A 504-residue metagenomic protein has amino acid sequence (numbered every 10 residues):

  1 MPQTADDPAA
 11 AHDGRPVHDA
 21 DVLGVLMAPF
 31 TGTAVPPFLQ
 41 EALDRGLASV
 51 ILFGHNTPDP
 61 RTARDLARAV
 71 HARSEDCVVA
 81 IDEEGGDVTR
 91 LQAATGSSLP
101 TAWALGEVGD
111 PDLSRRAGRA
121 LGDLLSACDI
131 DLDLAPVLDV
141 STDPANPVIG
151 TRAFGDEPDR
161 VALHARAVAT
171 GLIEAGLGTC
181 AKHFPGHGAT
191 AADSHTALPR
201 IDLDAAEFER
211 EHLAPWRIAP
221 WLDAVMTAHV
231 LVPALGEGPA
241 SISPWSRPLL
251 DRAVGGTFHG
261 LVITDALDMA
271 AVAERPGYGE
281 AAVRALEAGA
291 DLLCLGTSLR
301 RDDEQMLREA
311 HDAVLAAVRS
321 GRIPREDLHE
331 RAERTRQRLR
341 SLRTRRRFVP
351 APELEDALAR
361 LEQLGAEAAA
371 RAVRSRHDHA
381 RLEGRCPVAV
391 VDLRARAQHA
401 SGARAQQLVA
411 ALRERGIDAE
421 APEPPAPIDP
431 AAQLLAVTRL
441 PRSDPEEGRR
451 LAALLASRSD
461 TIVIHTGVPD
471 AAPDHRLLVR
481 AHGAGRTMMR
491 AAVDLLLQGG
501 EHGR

Functional and structural regions predicted by a protein language model:
M1-R45, P276-R504: Preference for extracellular/luminal or secreted protein segments
P2, D6-A10, P16-T89, D139-G150: Short, well-ordered alpha-helical
P16, H55-E75, V88-R90, D156-R322: Second-shell residues forming the walls of enzyme active-site clefts
L23-F30, A48-L52, C77-E83, L132-P136 (+5 more regions): Hydrophobic faces of well-ordered beta-strands that scaffold small-molecule active sites in alpha/beta enzyme cores
L23-V35, A102-R116, A197-R210, D268-P276: Active-site mouth loops of central-metabolism enzymes
H71-S97, S114-S141, V161-P185: Glycine-rich, aromatic-flanked loop segments that form ligand/cofactor-binding clefts across common enzyme folds
T95-G109, A153-G155: A charged helix-plus-loop insertion that forms the helical arch/lid used to bind and gate nucleic-acid substrates
G109-I130, H212, A281-A288: Alpha-helical scaffold segments that flank or form the walls of functional sites
